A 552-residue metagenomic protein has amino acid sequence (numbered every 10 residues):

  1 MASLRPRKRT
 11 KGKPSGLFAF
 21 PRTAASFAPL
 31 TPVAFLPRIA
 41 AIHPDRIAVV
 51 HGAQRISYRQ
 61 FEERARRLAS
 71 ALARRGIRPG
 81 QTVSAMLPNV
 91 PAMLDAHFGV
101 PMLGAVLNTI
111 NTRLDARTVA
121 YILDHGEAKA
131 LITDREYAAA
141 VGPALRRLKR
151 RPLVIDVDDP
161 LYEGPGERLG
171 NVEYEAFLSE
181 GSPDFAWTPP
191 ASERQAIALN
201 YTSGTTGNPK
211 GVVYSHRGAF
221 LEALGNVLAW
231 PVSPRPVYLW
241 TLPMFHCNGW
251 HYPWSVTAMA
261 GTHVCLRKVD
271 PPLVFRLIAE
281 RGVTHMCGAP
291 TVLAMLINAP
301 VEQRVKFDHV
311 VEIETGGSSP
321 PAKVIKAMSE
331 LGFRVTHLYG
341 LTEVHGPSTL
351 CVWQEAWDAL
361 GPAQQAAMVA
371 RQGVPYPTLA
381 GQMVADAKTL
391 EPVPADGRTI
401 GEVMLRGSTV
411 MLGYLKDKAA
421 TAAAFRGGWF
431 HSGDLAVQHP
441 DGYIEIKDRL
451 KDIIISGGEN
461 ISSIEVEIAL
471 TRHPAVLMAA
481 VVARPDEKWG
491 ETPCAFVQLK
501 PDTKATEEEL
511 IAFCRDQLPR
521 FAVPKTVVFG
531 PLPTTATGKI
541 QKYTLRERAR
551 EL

Functional and structural regions predicted by a protein language model:
A2-R7, R74-R75, M102-A176, P501-T503: Structural core segment of the AMP-binding/adenylate-forming
F27-A28, P37, D45-V90, L94-F98 (+2 more regions): Conserved AMP-binding/adenylate-forming core of the ANL superfamily
P44, I155-D156, E167-V172, S179-Y201 (+2 more regions): Conserved pre-ATP/AMP-binding loop-to-beta segment of ANL
S57-Q60, I197-L221: Conserved AMP-binding A3 loop
L114, L131-T133, M286, G407 (+5 more regions): AMP-binding/adenylate-forming catalytic core of the ANL superfamily
F220-V237, F245-H285, A299, T349: Conserved AMP-binding/adenylation subdomain of ANL enzymes
A258, E280-G288, I297-A367, A380-G381 (+1 more regions): Gly/Ser/Thr-rich phosphate-binding loop
P375-M404, P440-D441, T503-E507, Q541: Conserved beta-loop-beta connector loops within the AMP-binding
